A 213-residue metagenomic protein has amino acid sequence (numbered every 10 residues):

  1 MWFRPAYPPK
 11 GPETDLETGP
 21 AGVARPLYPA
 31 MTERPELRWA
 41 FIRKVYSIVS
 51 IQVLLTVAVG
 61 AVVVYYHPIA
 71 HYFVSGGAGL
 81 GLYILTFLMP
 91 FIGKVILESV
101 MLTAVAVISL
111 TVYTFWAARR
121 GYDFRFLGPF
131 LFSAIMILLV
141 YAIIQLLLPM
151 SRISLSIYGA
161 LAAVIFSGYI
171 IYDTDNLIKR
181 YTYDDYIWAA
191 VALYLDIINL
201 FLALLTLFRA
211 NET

Functional and structural regions predicted by a protein language model:
M1-T213: A hydrophobic alpha-helical transmembrane-helix feature that marks the membrane cores and membrane-interface segments
